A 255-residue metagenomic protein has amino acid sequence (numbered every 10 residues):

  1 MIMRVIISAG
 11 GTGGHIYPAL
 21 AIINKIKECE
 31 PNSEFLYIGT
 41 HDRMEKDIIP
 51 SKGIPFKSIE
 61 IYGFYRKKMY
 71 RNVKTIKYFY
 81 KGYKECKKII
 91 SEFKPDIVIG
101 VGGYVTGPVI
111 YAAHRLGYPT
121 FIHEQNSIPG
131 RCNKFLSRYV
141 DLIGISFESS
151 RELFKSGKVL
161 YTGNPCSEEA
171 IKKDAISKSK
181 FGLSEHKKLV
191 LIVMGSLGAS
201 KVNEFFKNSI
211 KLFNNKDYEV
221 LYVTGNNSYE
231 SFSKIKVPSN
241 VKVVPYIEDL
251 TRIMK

Functional and structural regions predicted by a protein language model:
R4, E34-L36, P55, P119 (+4 more regions): Residues at the starts of beta-strands that form the adenosine-phosphate
R4, M44, H114-A175: Active-site-proximal region of nucleotide-activated glycan assembly enzymes, centered on histidine/acidic-rich loops
V5-G10, C29-Y78, Y83: Conserved nucleotide-sugar phosphate-binding/catalytic loop shared by glycosyltransferases and other
H15-I26: Short amphipathic alpha-helix
E30, I89-K94, L183-E185: Glycine-rich phosphate-binding loop signature in dinucleotide/nucleotide-binding domains
R43, I48, A175-I176, L183-K255: Donor-nucleotide binding loops and adjacent catalytic segments primarily of GT-B fold Leloir glycosyltransferases
E85-V98, V105-F121, K134-L142: Glycosyltransferases and closely related glycan-assembly transferases that use nucleotide-activated donors
